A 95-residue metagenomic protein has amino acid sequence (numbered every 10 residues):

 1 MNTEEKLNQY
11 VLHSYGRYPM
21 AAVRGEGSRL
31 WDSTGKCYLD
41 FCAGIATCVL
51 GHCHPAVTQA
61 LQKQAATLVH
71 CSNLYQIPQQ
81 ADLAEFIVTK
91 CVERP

Functional and structural regions predicted by a protein language model:
M1-E26, Q80, F86: Active-site-adjacent loop/helix segments that line or gate small-molecule/cofactor pockets in enzymes
M1-N2, D32-S33, T58-Q59: Short, flexible segments with low predicted structural confidence
Q9-Y15, R29-L30, V69-H70, Y75: Generic detector of bulky aromatic hydrophobic side chains
Y18, G27-R29, A46, C53: Compositionally biased, intrinsically disordered low-complexity regions
M20-D40: Active-site and channel-lining beta-strand-loop segments that bind or position nucleotide-derived/phosphorylated
C37-P95: Glycine-rich loop-to-alpha-helix module at the N-terminal edge of alpha/beta enzyme cores
